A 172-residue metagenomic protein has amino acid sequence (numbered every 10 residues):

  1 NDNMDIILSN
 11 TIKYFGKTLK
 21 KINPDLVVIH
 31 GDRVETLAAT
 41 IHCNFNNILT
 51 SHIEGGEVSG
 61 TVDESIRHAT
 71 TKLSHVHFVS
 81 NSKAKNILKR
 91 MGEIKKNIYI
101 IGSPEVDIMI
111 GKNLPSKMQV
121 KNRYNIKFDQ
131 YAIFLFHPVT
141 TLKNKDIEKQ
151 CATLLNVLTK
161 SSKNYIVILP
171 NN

Functional and structural regions predicted by a protein language model:
N1-K95: Active-site and donor-binding regions of nucleotide-sugar-utilizing enzymes
D25, F134, L154-L155: Flexible, glycine-rich loop/tail regions that form catalytic "lids" or insertion modules at the edges of active sites
R33-V34, P138-T141, N171-N172: Short glycine-rich anion-binding loops that position phosphate/pyrophosphate groups of nucleotides and phosphorylated
G55, S103, P170-N172: Cofactor-binding loop segments of dinucleotide-utilizing enzymes, especially the Rossmann-like FAD- and NAD(P)+-binding
L73-I147: A nucleotide-sugar donor-handling region in carbohydrate enzymes
K149-K163: Short hydrophobic signal-anchor/transmembrane segments that target glycosyltransferases and glycosylation machinery
K160-N172: Catalytic donor nucleotide-activated moiety binding site of glycosyltransferases and closely related
